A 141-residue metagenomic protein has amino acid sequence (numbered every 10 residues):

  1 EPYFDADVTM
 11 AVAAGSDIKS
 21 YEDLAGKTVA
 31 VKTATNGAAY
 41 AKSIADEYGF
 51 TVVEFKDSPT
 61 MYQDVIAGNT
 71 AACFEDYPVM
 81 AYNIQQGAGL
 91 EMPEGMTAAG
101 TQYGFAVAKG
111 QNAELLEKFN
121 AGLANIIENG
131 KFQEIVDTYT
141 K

Functional and structural regions predicted by a protein language model:
F4-V12, A81-A124, T140: Periplasmic-binding protein-like
V12-V29: Flexible hinge/capping segments at coil-to-helix
A14, A34-N36, D57-S58, F74-N83 (+1 more regions): Beta->alpha turn/N-cap motifs
S16-D17, V52-A67, G100-T101: Short helix-initiation/N-cap motifs at beta->coil->alpha
E22-A25, S43-E47, S58-F74, P78-V79 (+1 more regions): Short helices/loops that flank or line small-molecule/ion binding pockets
D23, D76, Q111-N125, K131 (+1 more regions): Short amphipathic alpha-helical coupling segments at ligand-binding clamshell hinges and other catalytic/signaling
N36-V53, A88-T97, A121-K141: Ligand-binding clefts/hinges and TM-proximal coupling segments of bilobed small-molecule sensing domains
